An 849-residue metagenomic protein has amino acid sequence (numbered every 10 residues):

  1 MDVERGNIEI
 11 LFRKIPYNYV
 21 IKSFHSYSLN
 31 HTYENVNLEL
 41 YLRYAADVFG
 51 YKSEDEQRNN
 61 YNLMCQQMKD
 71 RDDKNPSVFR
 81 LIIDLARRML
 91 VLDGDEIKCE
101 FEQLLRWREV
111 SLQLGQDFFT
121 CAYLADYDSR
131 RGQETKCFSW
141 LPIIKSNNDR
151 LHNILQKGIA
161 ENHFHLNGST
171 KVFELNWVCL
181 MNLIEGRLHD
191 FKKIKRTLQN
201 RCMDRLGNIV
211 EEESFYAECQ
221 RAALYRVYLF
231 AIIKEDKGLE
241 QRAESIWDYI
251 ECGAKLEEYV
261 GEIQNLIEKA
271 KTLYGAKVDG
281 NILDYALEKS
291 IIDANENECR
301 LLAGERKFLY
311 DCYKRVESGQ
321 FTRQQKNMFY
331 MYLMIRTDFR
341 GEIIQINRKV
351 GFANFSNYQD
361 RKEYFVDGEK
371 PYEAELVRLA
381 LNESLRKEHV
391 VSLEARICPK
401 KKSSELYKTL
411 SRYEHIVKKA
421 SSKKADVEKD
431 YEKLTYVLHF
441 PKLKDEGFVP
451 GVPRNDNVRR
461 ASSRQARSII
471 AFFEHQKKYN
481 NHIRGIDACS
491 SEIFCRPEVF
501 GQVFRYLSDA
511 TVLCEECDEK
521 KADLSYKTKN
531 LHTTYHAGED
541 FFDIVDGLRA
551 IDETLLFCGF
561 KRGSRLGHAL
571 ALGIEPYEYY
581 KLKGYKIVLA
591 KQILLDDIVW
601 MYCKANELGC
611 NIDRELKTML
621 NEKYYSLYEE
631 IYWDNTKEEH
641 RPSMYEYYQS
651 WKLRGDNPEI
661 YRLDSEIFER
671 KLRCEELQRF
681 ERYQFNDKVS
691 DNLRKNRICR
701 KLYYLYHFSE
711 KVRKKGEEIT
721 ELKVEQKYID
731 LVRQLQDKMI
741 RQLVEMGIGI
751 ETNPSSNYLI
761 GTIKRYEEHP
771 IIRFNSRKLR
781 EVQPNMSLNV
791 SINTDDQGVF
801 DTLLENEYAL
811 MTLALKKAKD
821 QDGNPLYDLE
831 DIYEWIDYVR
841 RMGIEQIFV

Functional and structural regions predicted by a protein language model:
M1-V849: Metal-cofactor-binding active-site regions of metalloenzymes
